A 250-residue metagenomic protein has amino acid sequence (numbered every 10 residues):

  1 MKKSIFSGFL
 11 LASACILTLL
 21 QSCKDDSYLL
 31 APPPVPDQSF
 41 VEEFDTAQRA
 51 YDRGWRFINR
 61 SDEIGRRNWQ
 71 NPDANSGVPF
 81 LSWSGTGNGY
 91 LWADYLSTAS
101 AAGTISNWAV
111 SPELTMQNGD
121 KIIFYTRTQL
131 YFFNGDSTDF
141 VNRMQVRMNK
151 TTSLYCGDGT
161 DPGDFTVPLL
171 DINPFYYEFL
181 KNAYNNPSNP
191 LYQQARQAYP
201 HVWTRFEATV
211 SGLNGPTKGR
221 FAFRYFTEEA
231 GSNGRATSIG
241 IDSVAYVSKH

Functional and structural regions predicted by a protein language model:
M1-Q21: Sec-dependent bacterial lipoprotein signal peptides
T18-A47, H250: Bacterial Sec-dependent N-terminal signal peptides
F40-Y95: Extracellular glycan-recognition surfaces and repeat-rich motifs
F44, A109-F132, M144-M148, F206-A208 (+2 more regions): Extracellular beta-strand-rich recognition modules
A93-S106, Q193-V202: Extracellular beta-rich ligand/substrate-recognition surface
D136-Q145, I239: Short coil-to-beta strand junction motifs in C2/discoidin
S153-S188: Beta-strand-rich interaction/scaffold domains
F179-H250: Terminal, low-complexity interaction segments
